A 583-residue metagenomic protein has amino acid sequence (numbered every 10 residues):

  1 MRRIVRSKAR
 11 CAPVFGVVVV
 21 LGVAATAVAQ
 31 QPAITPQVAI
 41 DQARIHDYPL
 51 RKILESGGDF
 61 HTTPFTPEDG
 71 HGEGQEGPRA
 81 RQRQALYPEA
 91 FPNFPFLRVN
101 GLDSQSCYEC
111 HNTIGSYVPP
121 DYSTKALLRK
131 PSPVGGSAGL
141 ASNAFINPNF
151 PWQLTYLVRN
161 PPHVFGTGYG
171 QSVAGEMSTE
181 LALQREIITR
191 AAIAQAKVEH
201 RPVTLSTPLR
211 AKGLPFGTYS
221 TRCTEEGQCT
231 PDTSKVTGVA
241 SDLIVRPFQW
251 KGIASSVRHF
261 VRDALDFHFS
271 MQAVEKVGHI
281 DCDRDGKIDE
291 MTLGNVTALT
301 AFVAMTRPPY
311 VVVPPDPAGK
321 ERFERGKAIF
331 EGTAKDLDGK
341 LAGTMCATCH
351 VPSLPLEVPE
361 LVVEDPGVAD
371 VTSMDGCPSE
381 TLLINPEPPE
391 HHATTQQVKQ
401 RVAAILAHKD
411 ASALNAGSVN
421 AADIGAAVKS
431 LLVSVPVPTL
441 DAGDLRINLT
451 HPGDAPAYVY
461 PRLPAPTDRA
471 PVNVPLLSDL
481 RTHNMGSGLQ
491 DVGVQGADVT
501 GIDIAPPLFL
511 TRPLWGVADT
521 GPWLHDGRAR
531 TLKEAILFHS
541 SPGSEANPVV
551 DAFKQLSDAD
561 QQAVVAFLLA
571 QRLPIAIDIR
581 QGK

Functional and structural regions predicted by a protein language model:
M1-A9: N-terminal secretory signal peptides that target proteins for export/translocation
P13-A24: Bacterial N-terminal signal peptides
A29-K583: Periplasmic c-type cytochrome electron-transfer domains
